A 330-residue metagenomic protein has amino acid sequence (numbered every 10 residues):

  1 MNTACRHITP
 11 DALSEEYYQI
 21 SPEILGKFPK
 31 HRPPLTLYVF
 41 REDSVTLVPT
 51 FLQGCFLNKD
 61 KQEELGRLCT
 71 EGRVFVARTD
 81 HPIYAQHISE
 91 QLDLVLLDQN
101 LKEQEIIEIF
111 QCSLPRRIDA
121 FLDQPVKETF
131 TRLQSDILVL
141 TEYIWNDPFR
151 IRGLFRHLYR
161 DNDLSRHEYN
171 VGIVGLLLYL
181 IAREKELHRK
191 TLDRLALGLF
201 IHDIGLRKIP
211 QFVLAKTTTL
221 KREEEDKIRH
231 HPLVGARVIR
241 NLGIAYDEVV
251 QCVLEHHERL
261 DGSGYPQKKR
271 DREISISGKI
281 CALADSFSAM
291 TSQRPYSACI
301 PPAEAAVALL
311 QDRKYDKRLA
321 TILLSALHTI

Functional and structural regions predicted by a protein language model:
M1-D163: Non-catalytic interface/linker regions that flank or bridge core catalytic/transmembrane domains
Q62, H230-L233: Acidic/proline- and glycine-rich, intrinsically disordered low-complexity segments that serve as regulatory linkers
L94-R229, R237-N241, D247: Acidic/His-rich, divalent-metal-binding segments that scaffold phosphate/diphosphate chemistry
L195-L199, I239-A282, S297-C299, A306-I330: Histidine/acidic-rich helix-loop-helix segments that form or flank divalent-metal centers in metalloenzyme catalytic
I204-V213, K268, T291-Y296: Catalytic Zn2+-binding segment of zinc metalloproteases
K279-S292: Conserved beta-strand-loop-short alpha-helix elements that form and flank the Mn2+/Mg2+-coordinating active site
